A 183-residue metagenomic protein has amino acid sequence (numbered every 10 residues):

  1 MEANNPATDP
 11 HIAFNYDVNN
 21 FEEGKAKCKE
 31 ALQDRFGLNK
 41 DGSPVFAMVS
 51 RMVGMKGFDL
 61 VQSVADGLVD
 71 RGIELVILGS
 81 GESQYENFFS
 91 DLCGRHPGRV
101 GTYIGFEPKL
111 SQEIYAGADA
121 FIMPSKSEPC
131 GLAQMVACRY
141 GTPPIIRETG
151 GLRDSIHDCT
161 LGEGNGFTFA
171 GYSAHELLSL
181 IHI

Functional and structural regions predicted by a protein language model:
M1-I181: Catalytic cores of carbohydrate-active enzymes across secretory and cytosolic contexts
